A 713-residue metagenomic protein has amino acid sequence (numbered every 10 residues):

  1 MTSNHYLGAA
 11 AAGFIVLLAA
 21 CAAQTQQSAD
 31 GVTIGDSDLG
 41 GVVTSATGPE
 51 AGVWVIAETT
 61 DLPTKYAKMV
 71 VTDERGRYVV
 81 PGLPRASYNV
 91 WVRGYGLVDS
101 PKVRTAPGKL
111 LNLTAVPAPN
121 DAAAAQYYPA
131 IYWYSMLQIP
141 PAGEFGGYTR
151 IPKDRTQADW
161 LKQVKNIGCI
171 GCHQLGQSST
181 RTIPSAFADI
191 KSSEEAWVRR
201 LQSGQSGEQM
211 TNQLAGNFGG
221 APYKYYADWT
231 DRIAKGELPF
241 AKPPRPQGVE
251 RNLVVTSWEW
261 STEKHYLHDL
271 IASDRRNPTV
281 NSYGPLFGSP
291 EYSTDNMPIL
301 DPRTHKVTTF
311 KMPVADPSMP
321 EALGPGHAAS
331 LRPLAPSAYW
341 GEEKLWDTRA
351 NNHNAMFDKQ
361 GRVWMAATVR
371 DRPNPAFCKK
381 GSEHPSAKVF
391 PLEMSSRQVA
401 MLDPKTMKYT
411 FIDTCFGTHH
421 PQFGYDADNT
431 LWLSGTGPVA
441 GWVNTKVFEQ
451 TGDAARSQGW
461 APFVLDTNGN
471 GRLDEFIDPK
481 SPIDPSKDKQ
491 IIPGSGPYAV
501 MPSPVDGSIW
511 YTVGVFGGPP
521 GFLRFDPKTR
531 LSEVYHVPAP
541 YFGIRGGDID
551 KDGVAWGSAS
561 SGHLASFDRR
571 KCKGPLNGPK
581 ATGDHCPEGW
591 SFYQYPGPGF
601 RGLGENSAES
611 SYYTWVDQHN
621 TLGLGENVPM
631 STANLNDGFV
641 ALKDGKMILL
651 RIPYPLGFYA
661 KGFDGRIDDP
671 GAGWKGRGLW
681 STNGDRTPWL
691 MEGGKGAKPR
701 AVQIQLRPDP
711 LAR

Functional and structural regions predicted by a protein language model:
T33, T60-G82: Short, acidic Ser/Thr/Gly-rich low-complexity loop/linker segments typical of extracellular and cell-surface proteins
S45-D61, R85, Y134-G146: Short, ordered, surface-exposed loop/turn motifs in non-cytosolic proteins
P49-E50, V79-S87, Y95: Short Pro-Gly-centered beta-turn/loop motif in secreted/extracellular proteins
T59-K65, S87, W91-G108: A short, solvent-exposed loop/turn motif at the edges and junctions of modular extracellular/periplasmic domains
N166-Q177: The canonical Cys-X-X-Cys-His
S179-A186, N281, G288-Y292, A322-L323 (+5 more regions): Short, conserved, GDST-rich strand-edge loop motifs in beta-rich repeat architectures
E259-S282, E342-Q360, H420-D428, K489-D506 (+4 more regions): Structural signature of eukaryotic scaffold interfaces centered on beta-propeller domains
H268-L270, F310-V314, E343-T348, F411-F416 (+8 more regions): Surface loop/turn motifs at the tips and blade-to-blade linkers of beta-strand repeat domains
